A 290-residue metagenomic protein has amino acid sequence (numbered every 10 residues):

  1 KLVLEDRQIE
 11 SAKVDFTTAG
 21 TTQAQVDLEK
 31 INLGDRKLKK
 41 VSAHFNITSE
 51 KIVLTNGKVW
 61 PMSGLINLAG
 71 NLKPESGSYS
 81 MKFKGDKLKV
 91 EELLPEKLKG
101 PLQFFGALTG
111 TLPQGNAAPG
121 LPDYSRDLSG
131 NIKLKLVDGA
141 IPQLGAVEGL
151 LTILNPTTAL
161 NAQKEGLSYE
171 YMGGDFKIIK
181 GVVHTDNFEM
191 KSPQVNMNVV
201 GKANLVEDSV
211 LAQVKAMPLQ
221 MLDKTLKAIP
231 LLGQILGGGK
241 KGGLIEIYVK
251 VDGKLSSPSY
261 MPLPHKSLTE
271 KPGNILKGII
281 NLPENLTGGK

Functional and structural regions predicted by a protein language model:
K1-L167, I178, V195-K290: Membrane-proximal interfacial segments on either side of biological membranes
E170-M172: Charged, low-complexity intrinsically disordered boundary/linker segments
F176-H184, E189-P193: Extended serine/threonine-enriched, polar tracts that run as long, contiguous segments within proteins
